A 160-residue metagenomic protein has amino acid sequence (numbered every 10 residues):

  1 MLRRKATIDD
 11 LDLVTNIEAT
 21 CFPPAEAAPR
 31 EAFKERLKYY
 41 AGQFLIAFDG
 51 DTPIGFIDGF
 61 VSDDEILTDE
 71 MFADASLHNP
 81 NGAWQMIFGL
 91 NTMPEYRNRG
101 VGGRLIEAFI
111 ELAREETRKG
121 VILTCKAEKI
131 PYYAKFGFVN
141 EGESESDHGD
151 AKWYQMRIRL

Functional and structural regions predicted by a protein language model:
M1-V14: A short beta-loop-alpha structural element at the N-terminal edge of CoA-dependent acyl/N-acetyltransferase catalytic
A6, L90-T92: Hydrophobic adenine-recognition pocket in adenosine-nucleotide-binding enzymes
T7, K126-A127, S146-L160: C-terminal "cap" of GNAT-fold acetyltransferases
P24-G50, D58-L77: Active-site rim helix/loop that mediates acceptor-substrate recognition in acyltransferases
F56-L90, R97, S146-W153: Conserved acyl-donor/pantetheine-binding loop and adjacent beta-alpha core of acyl/acetyltransferases and related
T92, N98-E111: Conserved acetyl-CoA-binding loop-helix of GNAT-fold acetyltransferases
I106, E111-K126: Conserved GNAT acetyl-CoA-binding A-motif
A134-S144: Conserved acetyl-CoA-binding loop of GNAT-fold acetyltransferases
